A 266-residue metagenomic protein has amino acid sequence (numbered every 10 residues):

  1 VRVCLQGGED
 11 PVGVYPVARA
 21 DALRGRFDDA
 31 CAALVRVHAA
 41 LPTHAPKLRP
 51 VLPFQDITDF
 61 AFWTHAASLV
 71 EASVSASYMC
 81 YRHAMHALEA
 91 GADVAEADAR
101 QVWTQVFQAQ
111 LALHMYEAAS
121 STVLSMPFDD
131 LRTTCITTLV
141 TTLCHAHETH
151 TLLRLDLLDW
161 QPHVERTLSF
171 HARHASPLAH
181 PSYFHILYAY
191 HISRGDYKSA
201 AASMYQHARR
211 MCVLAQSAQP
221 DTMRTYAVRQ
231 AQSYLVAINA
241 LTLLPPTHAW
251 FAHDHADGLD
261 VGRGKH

Functional and structural regions predicted by a protein language model:
V1-H266: Extended alpha-helical assembly domains of large eukaryotic scaffold proteins
